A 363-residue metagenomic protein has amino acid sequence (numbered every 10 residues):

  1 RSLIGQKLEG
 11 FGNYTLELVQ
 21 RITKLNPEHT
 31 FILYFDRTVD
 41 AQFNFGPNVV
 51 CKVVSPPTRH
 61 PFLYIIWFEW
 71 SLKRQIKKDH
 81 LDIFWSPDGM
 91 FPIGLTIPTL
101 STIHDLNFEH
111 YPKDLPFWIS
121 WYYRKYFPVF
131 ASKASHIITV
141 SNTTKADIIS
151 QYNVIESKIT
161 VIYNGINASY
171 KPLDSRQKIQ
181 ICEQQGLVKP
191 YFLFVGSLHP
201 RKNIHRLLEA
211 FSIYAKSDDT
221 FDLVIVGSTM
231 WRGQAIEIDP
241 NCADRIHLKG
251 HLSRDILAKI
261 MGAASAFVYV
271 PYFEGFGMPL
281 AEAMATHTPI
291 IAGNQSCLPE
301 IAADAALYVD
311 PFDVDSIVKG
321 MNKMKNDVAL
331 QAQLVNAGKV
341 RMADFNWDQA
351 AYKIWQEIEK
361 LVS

Functional and structural regions predicted by a protein language model:
R1-S363: Carbohydrate transferase catalytic cores enriched for Leloir-type hexosyltransferases
